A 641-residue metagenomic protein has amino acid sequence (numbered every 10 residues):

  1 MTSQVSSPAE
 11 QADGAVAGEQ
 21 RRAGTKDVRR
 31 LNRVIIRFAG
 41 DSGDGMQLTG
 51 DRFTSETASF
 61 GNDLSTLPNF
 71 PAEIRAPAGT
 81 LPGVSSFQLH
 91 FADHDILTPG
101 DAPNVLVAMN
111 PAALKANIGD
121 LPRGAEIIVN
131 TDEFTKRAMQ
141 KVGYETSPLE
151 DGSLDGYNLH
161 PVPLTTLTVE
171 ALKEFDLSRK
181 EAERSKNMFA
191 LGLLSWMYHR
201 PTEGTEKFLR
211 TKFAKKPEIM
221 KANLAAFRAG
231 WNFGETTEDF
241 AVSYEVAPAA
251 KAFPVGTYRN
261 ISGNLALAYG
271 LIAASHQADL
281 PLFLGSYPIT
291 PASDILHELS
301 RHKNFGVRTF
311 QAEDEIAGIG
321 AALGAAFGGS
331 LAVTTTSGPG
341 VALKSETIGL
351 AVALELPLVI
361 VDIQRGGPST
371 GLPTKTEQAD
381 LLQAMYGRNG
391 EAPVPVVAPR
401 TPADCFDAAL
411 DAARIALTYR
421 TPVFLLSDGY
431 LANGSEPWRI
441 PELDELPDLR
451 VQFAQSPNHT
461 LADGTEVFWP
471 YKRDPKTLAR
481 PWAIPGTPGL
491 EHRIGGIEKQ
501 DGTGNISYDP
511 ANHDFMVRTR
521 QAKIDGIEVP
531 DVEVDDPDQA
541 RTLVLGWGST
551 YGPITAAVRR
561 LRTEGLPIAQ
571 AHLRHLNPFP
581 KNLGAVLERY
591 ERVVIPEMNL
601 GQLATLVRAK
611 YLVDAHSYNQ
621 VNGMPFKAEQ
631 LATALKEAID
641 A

Functional and structural regions predicted by a protein language model:
T2-A278: Active-site cofactor/cluster-binding pocket
R33-P122, Y269, L282, T290-Y386 (+2 more regions): Thiamine diphosphate
R33-V34, E170-L172, F240-G256, A274-P281 (+5 more regions): Gly-rich Lys/Arg/Thr-decorated short loops/hinges at beta-loop-alpha junctions or inter-strand turns that position
V34-D41, A190-G192, P254, L282-G285 (+5 more regions): Short glycine-rich or small-residue beta-strand-to-loop segments that form or flank ligand, phosphate, metal/Fe-S
F70-P71, A226, A247-K251, Y287-P291 (+4 more regions): A glycine-rich phosphate-binding loop feature that marks nucleotide/adenosyl-phosphate handling sites
P71-R75, F134-A138, I316-I319, G340-L343 (+5 more regions): Short gly/pro/ser/thr-enriched loop/turn and capping motifs at secondary-structure boundaries
G100, L154-Y157, P161-T168, T211 (+3 more regions): Conserved thiamine diphosphate
F253, N260-G270, A278, A408 (+1 more regions): Flexible, low-complexity linker and terminal segments
